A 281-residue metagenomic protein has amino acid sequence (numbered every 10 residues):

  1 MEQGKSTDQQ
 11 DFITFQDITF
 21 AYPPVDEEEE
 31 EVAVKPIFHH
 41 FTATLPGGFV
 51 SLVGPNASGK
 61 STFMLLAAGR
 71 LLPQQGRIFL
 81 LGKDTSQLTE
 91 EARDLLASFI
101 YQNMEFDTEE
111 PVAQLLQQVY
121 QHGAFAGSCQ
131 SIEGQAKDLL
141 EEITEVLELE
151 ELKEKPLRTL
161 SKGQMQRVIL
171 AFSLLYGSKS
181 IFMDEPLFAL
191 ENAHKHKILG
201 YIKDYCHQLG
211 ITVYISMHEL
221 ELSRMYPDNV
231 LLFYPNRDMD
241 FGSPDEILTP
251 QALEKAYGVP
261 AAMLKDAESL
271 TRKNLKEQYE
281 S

Functional and structural regions predicted by a protein language model:
A68: Helix-to-loop junction immediately C-terminal to a conserved catalytic motif
G76-D84, R93: Conserved ABC transporter NBD signature motif
E109-F125: Q-loop/switch helix immediately C-terminal to the Walker
I132-L152, F182: Conserved ABC ATPase "signature" region
P156-L160: Conserved ABC ATPase signature
V230-S243: H-loop (His-switch) and adjacent beta-strand-loop-beta switch element of ABC-type ATPase nucleotide-binding domains
E246, P250-S281: ABC ATPase nucleotide-binding domains
